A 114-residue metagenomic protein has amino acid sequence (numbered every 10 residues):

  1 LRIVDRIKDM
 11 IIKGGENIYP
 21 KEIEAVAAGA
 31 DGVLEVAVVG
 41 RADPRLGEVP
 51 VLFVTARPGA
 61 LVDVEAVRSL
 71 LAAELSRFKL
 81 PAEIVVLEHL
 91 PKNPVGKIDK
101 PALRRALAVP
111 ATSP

Functional and structural regions predicted by a protein language model:
L1-K79, E88-P91, G96, A102-R105: AMP-binding/adenylate-forming catalytic core of the ANL superfamily
A106-P114: A short, polar/charged loop-to-alpha-helix boundary motif
